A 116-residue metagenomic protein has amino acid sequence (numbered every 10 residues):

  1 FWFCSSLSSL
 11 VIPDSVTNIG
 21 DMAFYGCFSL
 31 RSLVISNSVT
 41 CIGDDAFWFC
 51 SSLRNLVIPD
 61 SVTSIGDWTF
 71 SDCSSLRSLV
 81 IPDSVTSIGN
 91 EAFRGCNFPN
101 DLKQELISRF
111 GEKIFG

Functional and structural regions predicted by a protein language model:
S5-N18, F28-C41, S51-S64, S74-S87 (+1 more regions): Structural signature of tandem-repeat unit edges
